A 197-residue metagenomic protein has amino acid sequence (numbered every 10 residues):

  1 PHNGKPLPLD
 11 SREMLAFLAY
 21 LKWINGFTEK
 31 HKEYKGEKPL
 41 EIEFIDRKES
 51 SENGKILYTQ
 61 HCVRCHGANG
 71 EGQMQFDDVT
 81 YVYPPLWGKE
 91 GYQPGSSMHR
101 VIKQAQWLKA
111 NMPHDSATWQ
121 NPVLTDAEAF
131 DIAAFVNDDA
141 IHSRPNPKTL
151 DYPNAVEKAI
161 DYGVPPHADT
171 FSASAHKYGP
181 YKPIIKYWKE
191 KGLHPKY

Functional and structural regions predicted by a protein language model:
P1, I24, T28, A68-G72 (+3 more regions): A short secondary-structure junction motif
P1-P6, F17, Y81-S143: Extracytoplasmic electron-transfer domains, predominantly the class I c-type cytochrome c fold
H2-L18, K22-G26, S143-Y197: N-terminal export/targeting leaders of redox proteins
P8-L18, G36-E52, T125-A134, P153-V164: Amphipathic alpha-helical surface "interface" segments used for docking/oligomerization or membrane association within
F17, G54-Q73, L86, I132-V136: The canonical Cys-X-X-Cys-His
N25-T59, R64, Q73: Electrostatic cytochrome c docking/interface patches
K32-G36, G67-P84, T118-P122, P147-L150: Short acidic alpha-helical/loop segments enriched in Asp/Glu that coordinate divalent cations
I45, E49, I56, D77 (+3 more regions): A short glycine-/small-residue-rich loop at the edge of a beta-strand within enzyme catalytic domains
